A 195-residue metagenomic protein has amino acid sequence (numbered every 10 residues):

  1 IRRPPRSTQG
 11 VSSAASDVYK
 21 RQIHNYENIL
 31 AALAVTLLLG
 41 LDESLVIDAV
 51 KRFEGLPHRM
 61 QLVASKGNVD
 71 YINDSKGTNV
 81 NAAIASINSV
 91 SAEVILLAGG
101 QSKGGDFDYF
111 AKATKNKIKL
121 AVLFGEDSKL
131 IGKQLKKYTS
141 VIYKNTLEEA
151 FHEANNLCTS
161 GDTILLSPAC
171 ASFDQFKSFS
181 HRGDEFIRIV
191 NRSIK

Functional and structural regions predicted by a protein language model:
I1-A15, Y19: Single conserved hydrophobic/aromatic residue that forms the stacking wall/gate of nucleotide- or nucleobase-binding
R21-I118: Nucleotide phosphate-binding/pyrophosphate-handling subdomain across enzymes that bind or process nucleotide phosphates
D70, S172-F176: A short acidic, helix-capping loop that chelates divalent metal ions and anchors anionic groups
D108-D162: C-terminal helical cap/extension that packs against the catalytic core of soluble nucleotide-cofactor enzymes
L165-A169: Short beta-strands and strand-loop turn motifs
I189-K195: Short, flexible loop segments at boundaries between secondary-structure elements
